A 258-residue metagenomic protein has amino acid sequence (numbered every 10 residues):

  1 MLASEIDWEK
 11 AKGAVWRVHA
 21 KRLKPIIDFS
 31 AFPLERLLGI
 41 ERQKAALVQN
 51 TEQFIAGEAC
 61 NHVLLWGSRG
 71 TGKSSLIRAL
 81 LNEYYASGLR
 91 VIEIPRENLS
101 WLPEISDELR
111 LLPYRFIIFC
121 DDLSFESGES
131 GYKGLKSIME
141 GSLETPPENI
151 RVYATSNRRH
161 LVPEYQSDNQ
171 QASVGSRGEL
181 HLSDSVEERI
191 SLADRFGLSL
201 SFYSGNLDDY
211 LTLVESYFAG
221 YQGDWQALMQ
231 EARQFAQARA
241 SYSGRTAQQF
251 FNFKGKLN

Functional and structural regions predicted by a protein language model:
M1-Q53, A240, G244-N258: A short, basic N-terminal segment
L2-K10, Y203-N258: C-terminal alpha-helical "lid" subdomain
G57-A79: Walker A/P-loop nucleotide-binding motif
E83-F116, L123-G128: AAA+/P-loop NTPase substrate/partner-engagement loops
S87-L89, Y114-F116, P147-I150, D194-L198: Short glycine-/polar-rich loops that comprise or flank the Walker A/P-loop and associated switch/sensor motifs
S127-R177: Conserved catalytic/switch belt of AAA+ P-loop NTPases
S156, Y165-Q166, A172-I190, G197-D209: Conserved AAA+ ATPase "SRH/arginine-finger" region at the nucleotide-binding site
